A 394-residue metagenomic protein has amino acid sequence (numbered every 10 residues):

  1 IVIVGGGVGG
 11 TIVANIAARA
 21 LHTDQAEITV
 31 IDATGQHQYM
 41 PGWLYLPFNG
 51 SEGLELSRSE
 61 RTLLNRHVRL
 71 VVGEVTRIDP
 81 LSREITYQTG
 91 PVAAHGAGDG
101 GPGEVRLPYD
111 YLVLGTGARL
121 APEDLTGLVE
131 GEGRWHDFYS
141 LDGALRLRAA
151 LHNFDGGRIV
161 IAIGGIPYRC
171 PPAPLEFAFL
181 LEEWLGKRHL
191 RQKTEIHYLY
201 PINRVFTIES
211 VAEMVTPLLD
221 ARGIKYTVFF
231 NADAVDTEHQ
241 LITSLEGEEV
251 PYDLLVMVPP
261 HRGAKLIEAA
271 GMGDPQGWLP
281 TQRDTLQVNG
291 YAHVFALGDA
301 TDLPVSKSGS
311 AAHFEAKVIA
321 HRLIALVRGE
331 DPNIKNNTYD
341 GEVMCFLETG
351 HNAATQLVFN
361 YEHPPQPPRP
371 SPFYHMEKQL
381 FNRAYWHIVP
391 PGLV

Functional and structural regions predicted by a protein language model:
I1-L70, G165-E209: Beta1-alpha1 glycine-rich phosphate/pyrophosphate-binding loop at the start of Rossmann-like nucleotide-binding domains
E27, R66-V92, L107, L185-W278: A Rossmann-like FAD-binding core segment of flavoenzymes
W43-G50, V129-H136, M272, H363: Short glycine-enriched, charge-decorated loop/helix-capping segments at active-site entrances that position
L70-E176, L180-H189, V256: FAD-binding core/adjacent interface of flavoenzyme oxidoreductases
A121, E130-D155, T243, E249-E315 (+2 more regions): FAD-site-proximal beta/loop scaffold in flavoenzymes
E183, A312-G341: Internal hydrophobic alpha-helix adjacent to the cofactor/substrate pocket in enzyme cavities
V205, E238, N337-T355: Flavin (FAD/FMN) cofactor-binding core of flavoprotein oxidoreductases
A353-V394: C-terminal auxiliary extensions adjacent to catalytic cores
